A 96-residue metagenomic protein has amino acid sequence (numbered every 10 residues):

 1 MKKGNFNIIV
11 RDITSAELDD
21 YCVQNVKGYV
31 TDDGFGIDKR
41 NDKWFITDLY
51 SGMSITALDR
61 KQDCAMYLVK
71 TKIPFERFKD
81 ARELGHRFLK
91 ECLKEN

Functional and structural regions predicted by a protein language model:
M1-T31: Negatively charged, low-complexity tracts enriched in Asp/Glu with abundant Ser/Thr
G4-V10, M53-N96: Mixed-charge, Lys/Arg-enriched low-complexity segments
V26, V30-K70: Acidic, low-complexity, intrinsically disordered interaction modules
